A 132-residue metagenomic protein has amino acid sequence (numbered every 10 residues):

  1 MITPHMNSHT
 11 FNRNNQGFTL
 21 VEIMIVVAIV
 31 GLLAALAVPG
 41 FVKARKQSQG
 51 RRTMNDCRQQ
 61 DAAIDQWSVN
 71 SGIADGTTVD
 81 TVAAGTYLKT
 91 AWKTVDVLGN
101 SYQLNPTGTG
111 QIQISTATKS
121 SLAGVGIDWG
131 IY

Functional and structural regions predicted by a protein language model:
M1-F18: N-terminal leader/signal peptides at the extreme start of proteins
N14-F41: N-terminal single-pass transmembrane signal-anchor helix
N15, Q47, Q66-N70: Conserved amphipathic alpha-helical interaction elements at protein-protein interfaces in regulatory, energy-coupling
V27, M54, D61: Conserved catalytic core of two-component sensor histidine kinases
A37, A44, I64: Conserved alpha-helical elements of the SDR catalytic core
G40-C57: Aliphatic-rich helix starts adjacent to a transmembrane/signal segment
A62-D65, V69-Y132: Extracellular/periplasmic head regions of type IV pilus-like filament subunits
